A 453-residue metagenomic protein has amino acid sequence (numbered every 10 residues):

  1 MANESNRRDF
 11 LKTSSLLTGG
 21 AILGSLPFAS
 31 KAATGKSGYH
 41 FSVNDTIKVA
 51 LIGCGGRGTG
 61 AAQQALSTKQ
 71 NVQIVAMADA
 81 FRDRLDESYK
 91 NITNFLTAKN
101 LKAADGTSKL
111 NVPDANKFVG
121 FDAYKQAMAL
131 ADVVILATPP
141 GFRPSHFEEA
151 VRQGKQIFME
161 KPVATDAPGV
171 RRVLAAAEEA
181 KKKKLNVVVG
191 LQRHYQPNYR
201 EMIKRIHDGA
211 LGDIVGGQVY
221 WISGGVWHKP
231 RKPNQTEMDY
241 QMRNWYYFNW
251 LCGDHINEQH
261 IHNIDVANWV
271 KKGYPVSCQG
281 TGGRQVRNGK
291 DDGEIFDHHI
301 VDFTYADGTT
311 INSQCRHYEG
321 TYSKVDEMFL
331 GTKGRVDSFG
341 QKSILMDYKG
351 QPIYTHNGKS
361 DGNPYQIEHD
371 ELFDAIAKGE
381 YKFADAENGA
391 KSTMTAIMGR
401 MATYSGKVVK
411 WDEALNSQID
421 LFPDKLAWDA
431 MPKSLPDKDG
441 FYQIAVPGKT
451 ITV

Functional and structural regions predicted by a protein language model:
M1-T18: N-terminal secretory signal peptides and thylakoid transit peptides that target proteins across membranes
S14-L17, A21-I22, T34-K36, G60 (+5 more regions): C-terminal helical cap and adjacent loop that interface with cofactors, partners, or active-site loops
A21-G106, A267, V453: N-terminal Rossmann-like dinucleotide-binding module
G53, R57, K182-V189, R193-G293 (+4 more regions): Predominantly a Rossmann-like dinucleotide-binding segment in NAD(P)-dependent oxidoreductases
L96-L136: A structured beta-alpha segment of the ubiquitous adenosine-cofactor-binding alpha/beta core
T138-G141: N-terminal glycine-rich "phosphate-gripper" loop used for MgATP/nucleotide binding and carboxylate activation
P144-Y195, G209: Beta-strand-loop-alpha-helix segment that lines the small-molecule cofactor/substrate pocket of alpha/beta enzymes
